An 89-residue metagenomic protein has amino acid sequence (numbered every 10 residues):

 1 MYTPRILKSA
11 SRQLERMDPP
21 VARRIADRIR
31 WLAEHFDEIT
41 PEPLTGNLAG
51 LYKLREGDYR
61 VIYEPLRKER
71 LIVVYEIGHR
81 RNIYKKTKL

Functional and structural regions predicted by a protein language model:
M1-R5, S9-R12, R16, P20-R23 (+2 more regions): Enriched for short, Lys/Arg-rich terminal
A26: A short beta-strand-loop micro-motif that forms or neighbors metal/cofactor- and ligand-binding patches at active-site
R30-R55: A short, surface-exposed loop/turn module that caps and links secondary-structure elements
